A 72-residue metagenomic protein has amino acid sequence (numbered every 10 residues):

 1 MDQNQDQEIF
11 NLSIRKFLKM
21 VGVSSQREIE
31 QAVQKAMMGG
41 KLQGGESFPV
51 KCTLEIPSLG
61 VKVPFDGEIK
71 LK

Functional and structural regions predicted by a protein language model:
D2-L12, Q31-Q34, K41-K72: N-terminal intrinsically disordered, cationic/polar leader segments that include organellar targeting peptides
M20-V21, P49: N-terminal low-complexity, charged segments
V21-Q31, K35: Compact soluble domain cores
